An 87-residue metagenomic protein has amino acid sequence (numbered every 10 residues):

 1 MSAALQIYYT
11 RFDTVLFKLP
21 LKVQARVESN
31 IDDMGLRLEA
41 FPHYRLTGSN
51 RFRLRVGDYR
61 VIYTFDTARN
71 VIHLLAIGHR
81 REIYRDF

Functional and structural regions predicted by a protein language model:
M1-S29: Arg/Lys-rich, positively charged N-terminal/basic patches that mediate binding to nucleic acids
T14, D33, E82: Active-site micro-motifs of SAM-dependent methyltransferase domains
V23, E39-P42: Secondary-structure boundary/capping signal
I31-E39: Short proline/glycine- and basic residue-enriched helix-capping loop/turn segments at helix->loop/beta transitions
F41-E82: Basic/aromatic recognition patch in beta-strand/loop cores that engages polyanionic ligands
Y84-F87: Short hydrophobic/aromatic patches at helix-to-coil boundaries
